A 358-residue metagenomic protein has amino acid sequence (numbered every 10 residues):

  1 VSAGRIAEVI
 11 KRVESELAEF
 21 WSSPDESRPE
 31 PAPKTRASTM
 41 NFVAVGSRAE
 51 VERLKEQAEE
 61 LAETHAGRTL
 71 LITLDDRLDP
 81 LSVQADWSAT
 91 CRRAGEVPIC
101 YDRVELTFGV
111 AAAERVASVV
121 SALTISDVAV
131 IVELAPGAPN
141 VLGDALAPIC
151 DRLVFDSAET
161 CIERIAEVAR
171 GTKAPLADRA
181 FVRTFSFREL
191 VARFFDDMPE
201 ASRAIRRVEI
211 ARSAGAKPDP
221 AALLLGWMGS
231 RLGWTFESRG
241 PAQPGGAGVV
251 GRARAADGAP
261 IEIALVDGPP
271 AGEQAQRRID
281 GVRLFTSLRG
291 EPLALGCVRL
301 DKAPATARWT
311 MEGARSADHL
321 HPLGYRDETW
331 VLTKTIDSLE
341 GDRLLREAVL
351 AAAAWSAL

Functional and structural regions predicted by a protein language model:
V1-E133: An N-terminal, globular interaction/scaffold subdomain
R5, V9-A32, R36, M40 (+5 more regions): C-terminal structured domains
A49, A111, R179, R212-A216 (+1 more regions): Conserved aromatic-histidine-acidic binding/catalytic patches
L54-K55, V116-A117, L142-D144, P218-A222: A short acidic (Asp/Glu
R68-L78, V132-P136, S157-T160, T235-G251: A generic structural motif
V83-A94, D151-T160, R252-A275: Acidic, Ser/Thr-rich peripheral helices and adjacent loops at domain boundaries
D102-L106, V110-A201: Conserved, well-structured core segments that form the ligand-binding/active-site neighborhood of functional domains
T184-R252: ATP/pyrophosphate-binding catalytic subdomain of soluble kinases
